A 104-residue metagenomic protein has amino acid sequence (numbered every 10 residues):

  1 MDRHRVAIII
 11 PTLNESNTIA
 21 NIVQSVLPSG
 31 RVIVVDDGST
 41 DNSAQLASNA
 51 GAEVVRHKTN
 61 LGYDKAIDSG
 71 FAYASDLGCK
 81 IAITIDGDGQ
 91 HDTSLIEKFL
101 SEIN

Functional and structural regions predicted by a protein language model:
M1-N104: Structured catalytic core of nucleotide-sugar glycosyltransferases
